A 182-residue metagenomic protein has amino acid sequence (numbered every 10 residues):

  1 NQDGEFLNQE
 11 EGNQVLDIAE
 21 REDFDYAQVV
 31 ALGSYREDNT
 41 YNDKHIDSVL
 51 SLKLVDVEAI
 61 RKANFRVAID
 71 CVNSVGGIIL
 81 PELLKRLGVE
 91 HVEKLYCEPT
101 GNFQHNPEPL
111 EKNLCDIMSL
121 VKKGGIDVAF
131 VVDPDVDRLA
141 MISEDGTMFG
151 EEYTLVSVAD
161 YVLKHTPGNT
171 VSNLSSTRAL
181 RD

Functional and structural regions predicted by a protein language model:
N1-G124: Gly/Ser/Thr-enriched, mixed-charge loops and adjacent short helices that form phosphate/oxyanion-binding elements
N1-R21, L120-D182: Replace "Mg2+/Mn2+-dependent" with "divalent metal-dependent
